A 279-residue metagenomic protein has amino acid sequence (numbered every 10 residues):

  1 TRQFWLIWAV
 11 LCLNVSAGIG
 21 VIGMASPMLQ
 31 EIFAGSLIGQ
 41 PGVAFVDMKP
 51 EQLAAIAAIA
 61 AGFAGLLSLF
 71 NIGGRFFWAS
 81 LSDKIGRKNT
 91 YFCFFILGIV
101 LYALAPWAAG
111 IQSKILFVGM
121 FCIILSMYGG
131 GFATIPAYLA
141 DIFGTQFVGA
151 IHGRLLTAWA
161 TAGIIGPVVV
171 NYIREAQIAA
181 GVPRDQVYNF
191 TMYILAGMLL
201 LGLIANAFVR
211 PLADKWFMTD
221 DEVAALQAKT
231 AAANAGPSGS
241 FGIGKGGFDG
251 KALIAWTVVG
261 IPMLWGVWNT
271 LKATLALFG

Functional and structural regions predicted by a protein language model:
R2-A79, G163-E175, G260-L277: Extracytoplasmic gate region of multi-pass secondary transporters
C12, K114-G130: Hydrophobic core of transmembrane alpha-helices in multi-pass small-molecule transporters, especially MFS/SLC-type
A25, G129-G144: Intracellular juxtamembrane helix-capping segments at the cytosolic ends of symmetry-related transmembrane helices
L69, I142-I178: A late C-terminal transmembrane helix in Major Facilitator Superfamily
D83-I96: Cytoplasmic membrane-interface "Motif A"-like loop-to-helix N-cap segments of 12-TM Major Facilitator Superfamily
I96-G110: C-terminal ends and interior cores of transmembrane alpha-helices in multi-pass membrane transporters/permeases
N189-F208: Symmetry-related core transmembrane helices of the 12-TM Major Facilitator Superfamily/SLC fold
V209-G244: Intrinsic disorder in cytosolic terminal tails and internal cytosolic loops of multi-pass membrane transporters
